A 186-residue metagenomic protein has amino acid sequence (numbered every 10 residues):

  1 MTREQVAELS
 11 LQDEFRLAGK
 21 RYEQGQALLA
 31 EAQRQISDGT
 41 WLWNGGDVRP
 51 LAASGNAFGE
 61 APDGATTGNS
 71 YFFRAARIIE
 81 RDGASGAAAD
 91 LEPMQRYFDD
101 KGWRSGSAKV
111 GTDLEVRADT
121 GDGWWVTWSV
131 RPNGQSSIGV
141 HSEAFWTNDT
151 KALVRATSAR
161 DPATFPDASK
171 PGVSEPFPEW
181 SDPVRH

Functional and structural regions predicted by a protein language model:
M1-I36, G106-H186: An acidic-aromatic pocket/loop used at catalytic or ligand-binding sites
T2-K20, A61-P93: Terminal, regulation- and interaction-focused segments at domain boundaries
E14, R49-P50, A88-A89, D99 (+1 more regions): N-terminal start-of-chain detector that recognizes signal peptides and the immediate post-cleavage beginning
F15, G19-Y71: Early exported N-terminus immediately downstream of N-terminal targeting peptides
R21, P50-F58, Q95-F98, S105-G106 (+1 more regions): A short linear-motif detector with a strong N-terminal bias
L28-Q35, S85-S105: Amphipathic alpha-helical segments
T40-G45, W103-G111: Surface-exposed patches in mature extracellular/periplasmic domains of secreted proteins
A57-A75, V126-H141: Short, Lys/Arg-enriched charge-dense amphipathic segments
